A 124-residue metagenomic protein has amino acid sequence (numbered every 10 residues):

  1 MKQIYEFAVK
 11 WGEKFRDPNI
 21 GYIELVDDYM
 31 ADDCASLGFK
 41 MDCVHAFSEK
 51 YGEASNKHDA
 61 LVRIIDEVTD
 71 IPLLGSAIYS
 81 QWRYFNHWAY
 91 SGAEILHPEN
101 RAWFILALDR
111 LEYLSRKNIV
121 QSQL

Functional and structural regions predicted by a protein language model:
M1-K2, F47, Y113-L124: Short intrinsically disordered terminal tails
M1-S48: Short terminal alpha-helical segments
E13, W82, Q123-L124: N-terminal regions of proteins, emphasizing targeting and processing segments when present
A31-S55, D59-N100: Acidic, low-complexity, intrinsically disordered interaction modules
E94-Y113: Short, charge-rich amphipathic interface segments used for partner binding and complex assembly
